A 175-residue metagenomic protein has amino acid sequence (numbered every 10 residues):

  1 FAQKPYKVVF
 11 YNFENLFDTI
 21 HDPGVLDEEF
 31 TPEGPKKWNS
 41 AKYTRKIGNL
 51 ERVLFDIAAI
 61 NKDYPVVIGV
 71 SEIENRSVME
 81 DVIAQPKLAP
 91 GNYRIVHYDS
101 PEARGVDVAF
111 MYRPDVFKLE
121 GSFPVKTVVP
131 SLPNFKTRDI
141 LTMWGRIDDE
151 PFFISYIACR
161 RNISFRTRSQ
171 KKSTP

Functional and structural regions predicted by a protein language model:
A2-P32, K36, S40, R113-P175: Active-site regions of metal-assisted phosphoester/phosphodiester hydrolases, unifying DNase/endonuclease modules
A2-P86, V96-S100, V106: N-terminal, active-site-proximal structural segment of metallo-dependent hydrolase catalytic domains
V78-I140: Active-site-adjacent helix-turn-beta-strand microarchitecture at beta-sheet edges that either contains or buttresses
